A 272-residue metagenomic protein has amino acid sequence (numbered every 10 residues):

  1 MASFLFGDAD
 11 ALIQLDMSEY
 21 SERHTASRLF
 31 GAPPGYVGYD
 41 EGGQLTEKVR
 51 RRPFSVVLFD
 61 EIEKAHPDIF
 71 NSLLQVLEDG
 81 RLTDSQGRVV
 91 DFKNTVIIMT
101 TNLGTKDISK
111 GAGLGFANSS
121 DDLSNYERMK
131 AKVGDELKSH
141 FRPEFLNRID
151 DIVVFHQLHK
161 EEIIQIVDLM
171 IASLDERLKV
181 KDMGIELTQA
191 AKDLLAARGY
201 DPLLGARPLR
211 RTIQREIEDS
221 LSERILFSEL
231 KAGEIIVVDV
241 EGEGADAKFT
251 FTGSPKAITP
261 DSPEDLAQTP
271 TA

Functional and structural regions predicted by a protein language model:
M1-A272: AAA+ P-loop NTPase nucleotide-binding core of proteostasis motors
